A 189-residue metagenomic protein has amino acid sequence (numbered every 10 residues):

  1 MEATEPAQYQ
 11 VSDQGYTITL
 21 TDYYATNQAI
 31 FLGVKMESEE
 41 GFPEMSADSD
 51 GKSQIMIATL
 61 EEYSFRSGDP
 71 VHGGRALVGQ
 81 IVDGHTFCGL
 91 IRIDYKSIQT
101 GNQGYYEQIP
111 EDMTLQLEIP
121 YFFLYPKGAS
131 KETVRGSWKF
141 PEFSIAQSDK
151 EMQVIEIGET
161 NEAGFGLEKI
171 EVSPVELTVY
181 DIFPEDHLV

Functional and structural regions predicted by a protein language model:
M1-V189: Alpha-helical, hydrophobic structural elements that either
